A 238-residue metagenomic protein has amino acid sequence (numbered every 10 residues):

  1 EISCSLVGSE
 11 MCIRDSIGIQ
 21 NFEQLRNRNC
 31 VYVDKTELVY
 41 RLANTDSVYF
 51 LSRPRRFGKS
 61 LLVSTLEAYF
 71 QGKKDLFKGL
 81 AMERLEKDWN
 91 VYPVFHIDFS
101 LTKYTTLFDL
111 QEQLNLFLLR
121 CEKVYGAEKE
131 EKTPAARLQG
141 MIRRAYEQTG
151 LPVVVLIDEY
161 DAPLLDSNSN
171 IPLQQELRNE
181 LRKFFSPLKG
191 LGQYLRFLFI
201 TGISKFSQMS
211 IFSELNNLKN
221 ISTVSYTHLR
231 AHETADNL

Functional and structural regions predicted by a protein language model:
E1-I13, H228-A231, A235-L238: Single conserved hydrophobic/aromatic residue that forms the stacking wall/gate of nucleotide- or nucleobase-binding
R14-R230: Phosphate-binding site recognition
